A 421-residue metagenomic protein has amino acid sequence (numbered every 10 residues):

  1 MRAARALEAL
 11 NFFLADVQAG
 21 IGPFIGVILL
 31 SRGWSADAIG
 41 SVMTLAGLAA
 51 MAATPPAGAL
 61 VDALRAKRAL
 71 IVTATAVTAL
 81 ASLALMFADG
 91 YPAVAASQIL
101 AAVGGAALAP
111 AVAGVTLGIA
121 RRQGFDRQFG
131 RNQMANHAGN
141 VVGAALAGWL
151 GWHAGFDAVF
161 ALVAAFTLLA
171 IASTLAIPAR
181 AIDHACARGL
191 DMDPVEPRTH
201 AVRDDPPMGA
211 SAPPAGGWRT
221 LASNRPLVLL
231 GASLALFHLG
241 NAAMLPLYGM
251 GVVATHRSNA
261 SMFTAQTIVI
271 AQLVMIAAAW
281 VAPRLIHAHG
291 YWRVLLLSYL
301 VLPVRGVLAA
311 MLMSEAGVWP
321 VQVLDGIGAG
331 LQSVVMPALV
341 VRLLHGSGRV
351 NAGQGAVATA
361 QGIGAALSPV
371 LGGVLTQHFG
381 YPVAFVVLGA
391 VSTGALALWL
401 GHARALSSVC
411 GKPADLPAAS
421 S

Functional and structural regions predicted by a protein language model:
M1, A181-L230, P417-S421: Juxtamembrane intracellular "pre-TM" segments in multi-pass secondary transporters
M1-G47, V228-L229, S233, H238-V252 (+1 more regions): Helix-loop boundary and gating motifs at the non-cytosolic
Q18, L100-V112, D325-M336: Core transmembrane helices of Major Facilitator Superfamily
S41-A59, V269-V281: Central cavity-lining transmembrane alpha-helices of secondary-active solute carriers, predominantly the Major
A53-A66, G151, A278-G290: Helix-to-loop junctions at the C-terminal end of transmembrane segments in multipass secondary transporters
A69-L83, R293-L308: Structural signature of the two symmetry-related core transmembrane helices
I99-N136: Cytoplasmic helix-loop-helix junction between adjacent transmembrane helices in 12-TM secondary transporters
V159-A176, F385-G401: Symmetry-related core transmembrane helices of the 12-TM Major Facilitator Superfamily/SLC fold
